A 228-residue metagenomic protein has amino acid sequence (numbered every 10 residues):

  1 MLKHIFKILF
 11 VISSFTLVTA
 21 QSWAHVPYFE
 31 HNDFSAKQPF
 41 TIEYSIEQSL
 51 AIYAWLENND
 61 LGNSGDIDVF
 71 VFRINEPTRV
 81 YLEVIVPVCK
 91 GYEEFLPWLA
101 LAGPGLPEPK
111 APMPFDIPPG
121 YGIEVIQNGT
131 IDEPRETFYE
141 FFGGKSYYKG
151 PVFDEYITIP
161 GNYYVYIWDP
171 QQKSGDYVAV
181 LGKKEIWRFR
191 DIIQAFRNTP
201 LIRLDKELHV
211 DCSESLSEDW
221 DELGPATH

Functional and structural regions predicted by a protein language model:
M1-L9: Bacterial N-terminal signal peptides that target proteins for export
L9-V18: Bacterial N-terminal signal peptides
V18-A24: Sec/Tat signal peptide C-region and signal peptidase I cleavage site
H25-F40, F70, G91, P97-E108 (+1 more regions): C-terminal edge strands of extracellular/lumenal beta-sandwich accessory domains
E43-R79, V84-V88, W98-A100, L216 (+1 more regions): Non-catalytic, beta-strand-enriched accessory regions in extracellular/secretory proteins and membrane protein
F95-I126: Extended low-complexity, serine/threonine- and proline-enriched intrinsically disordered segments
P119-E140: Surface-exposed loop and turn segments in beta-propeller and other repeat-based domains that flank or scaffold
